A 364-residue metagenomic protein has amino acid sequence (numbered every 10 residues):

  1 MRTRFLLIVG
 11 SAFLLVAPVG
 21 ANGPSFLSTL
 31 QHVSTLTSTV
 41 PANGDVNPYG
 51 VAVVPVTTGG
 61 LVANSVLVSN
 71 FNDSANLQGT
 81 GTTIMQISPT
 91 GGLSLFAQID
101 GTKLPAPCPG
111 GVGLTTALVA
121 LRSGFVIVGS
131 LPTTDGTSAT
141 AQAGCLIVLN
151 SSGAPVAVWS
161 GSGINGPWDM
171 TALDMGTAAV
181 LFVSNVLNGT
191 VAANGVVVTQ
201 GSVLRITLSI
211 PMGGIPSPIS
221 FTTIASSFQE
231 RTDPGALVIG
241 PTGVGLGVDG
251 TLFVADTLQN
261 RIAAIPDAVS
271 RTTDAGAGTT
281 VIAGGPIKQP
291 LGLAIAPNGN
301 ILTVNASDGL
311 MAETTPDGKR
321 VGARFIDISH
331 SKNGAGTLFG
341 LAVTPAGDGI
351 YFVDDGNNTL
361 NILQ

Functional and structural regions predicted by a protein language model:
L7-A17: Bacterial N-terminal signal peptides
G23-G44, P89-V112, C145-P167, S209-M212 (+3 more regions): Surface-exposed loop and turn segments in beta-propeller and other repeat-based domains that flank or scaffold
V40-N64, G79, G101-V126, L131-T133 (+6 more regions): Beta-rich, blade/repeat-based domains predominating in secreted/periplasmic proteins but also intracellular
G60-A63, N70-A97: Beta-propeller domains
F71-D73, S130-T133, A141, M175 (+8 more regions): Short loop/turn segments immediately following the C-termini of beta-strands
G81-M85, G144-I147, T199-L204, R261-A264 (+2 more regions): A short loop-to-beta-strand structural motif that recurs across blades of beta-propeller domains
T190-N194, T199-G201, T207, I219-T280: Beta-propeller domains
T257, R261, I282-I326: Loop/turn-rich, solvent-exposed surfaces of beta-rich toroidal or solenoidal domains
